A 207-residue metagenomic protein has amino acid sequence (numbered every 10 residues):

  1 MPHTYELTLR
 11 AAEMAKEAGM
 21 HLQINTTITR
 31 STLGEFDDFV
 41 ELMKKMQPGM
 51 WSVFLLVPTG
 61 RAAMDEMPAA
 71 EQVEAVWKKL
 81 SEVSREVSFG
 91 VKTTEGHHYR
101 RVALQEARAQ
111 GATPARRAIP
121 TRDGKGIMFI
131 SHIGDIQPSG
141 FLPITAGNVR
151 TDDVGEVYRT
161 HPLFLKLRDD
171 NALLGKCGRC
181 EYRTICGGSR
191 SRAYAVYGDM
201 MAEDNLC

Functional and structural regions predicted by a protein language model:
M1-P58, A63, A69-A70: Radical SAM/AdoMet-radical enzyme domain recognition
Q23, S52, G90-T94, F129 (+1 more regions): A structural signal for short, well-ordered beta-strand segments and their strand-loop junctions that often border
T29-S31, P58, H98, G187 (+1 more regions): Residue-level marker for beta-strand->alpha-helix junctions and adjacent short loops that shape enzyme
K45, I130-S131: Short, acidic, Ser/Thr-enriched surface-loop or helix-capping motifs
E71-R108, D135-G188, R192: C-terminal accessory region of radical SAM enzymes
A107-I119: Short, basic/aromatic recognition patches
T121-K125: Short, small/polar residue-rich loop motifs at catalytic or cofactor-binding pockets
V196-C207: Short microdomains enriched in Cys/His and/or Lys/Arg
